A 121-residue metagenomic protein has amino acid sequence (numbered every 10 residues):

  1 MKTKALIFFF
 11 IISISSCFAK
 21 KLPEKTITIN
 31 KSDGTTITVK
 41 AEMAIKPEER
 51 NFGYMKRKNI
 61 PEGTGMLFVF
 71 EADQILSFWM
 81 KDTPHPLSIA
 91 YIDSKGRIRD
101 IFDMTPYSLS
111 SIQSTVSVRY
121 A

Functional and structural regions predicted by a protein language model:
A5-S13: Sec-dependent N-terminal signal peptides
K20-A121: Compact, glycine-rich, soluble single-domain proteins
